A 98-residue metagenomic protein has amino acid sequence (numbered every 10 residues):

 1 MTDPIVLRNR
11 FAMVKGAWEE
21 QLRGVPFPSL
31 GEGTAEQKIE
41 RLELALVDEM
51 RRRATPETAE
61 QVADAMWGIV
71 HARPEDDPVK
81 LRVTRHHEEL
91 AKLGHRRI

Functional and structural regions predicted by a protein language model:
M1-P4, H95-I98: Short intrinsically disordered terminal tails
I5-W18, E36-E57: N-terminal acidic leader/helix
R10, V25, L30-G33, A45 (+1 more regions): Low-complexity, intrinsically disordered/propeptide-like segments
R10, V62-A63: Amphipathic alpha-helical oligomerization segments
G16-L22, L90: Short, low-complexity, intrinsically disordered N-terminal segments
L22-G33, R53-A59, R73-K80: Charged, low-complexity interaction regions
G33-I39, A63-R96: Short, charge-rich amphipathic interface segments used for partner binding and complex assembly
